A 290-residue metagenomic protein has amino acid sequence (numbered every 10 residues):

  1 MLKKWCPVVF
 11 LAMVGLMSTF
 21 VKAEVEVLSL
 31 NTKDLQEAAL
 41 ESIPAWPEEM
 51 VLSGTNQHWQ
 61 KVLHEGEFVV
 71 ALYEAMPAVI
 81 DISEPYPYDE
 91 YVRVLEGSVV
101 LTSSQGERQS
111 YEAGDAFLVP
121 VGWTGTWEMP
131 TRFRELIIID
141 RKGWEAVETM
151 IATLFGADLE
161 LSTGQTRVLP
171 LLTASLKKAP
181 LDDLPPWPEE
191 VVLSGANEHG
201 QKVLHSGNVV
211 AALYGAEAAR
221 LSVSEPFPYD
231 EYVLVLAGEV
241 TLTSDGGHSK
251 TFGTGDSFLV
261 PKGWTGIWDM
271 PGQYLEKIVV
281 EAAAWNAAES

Functional and structural regions predicted by a protein language model:
M1-V9: Bacterial N-terminal signal peptides that target proteins for export
V8-M17: Bacterial N-terminal signal peptides
A23-E67, I82, E148-V210: A short, N-terminal "cap"/entry segment at the start of jelly-roll beta-barrel domains of the cupin/DSBH fold
N56-Q57, G66-Y86, V210-F227: Conserved short histidine dyad/triad with adjacent acidic residue
P85-L101, P226-L242: Short, conserved beta-strand element in jelly-roll/cupin
Q105-V121, G246-K262: Short acidic-glycine-tyrosine-enriched beta hairpin
V121-E145, T254, K262-N286: Ligand-binding loop in jelly-roll beta-barrel domains
